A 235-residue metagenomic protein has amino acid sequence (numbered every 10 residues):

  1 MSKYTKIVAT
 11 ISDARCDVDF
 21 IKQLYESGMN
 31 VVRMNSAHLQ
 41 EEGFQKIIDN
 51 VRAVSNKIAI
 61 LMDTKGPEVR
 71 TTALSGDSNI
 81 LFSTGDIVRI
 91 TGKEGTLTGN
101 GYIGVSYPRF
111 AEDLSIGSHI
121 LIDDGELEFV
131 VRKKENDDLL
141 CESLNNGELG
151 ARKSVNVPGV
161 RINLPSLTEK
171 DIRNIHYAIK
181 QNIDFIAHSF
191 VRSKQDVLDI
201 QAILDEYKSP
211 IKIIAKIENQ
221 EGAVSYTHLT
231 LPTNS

Functional and structural regions predicted by a protein language model:
M1-D13, V18-V31, F44-A53: Charge-biased, low-complexity intrinsically disordered regions
I7-A9, V32-M34, I60-M62, I186 (+1 more regions): Hydrophobic faces of well-ordered beta-strands that scaffold small-molecule active sites in alpha/beta enzyme cores
T10, N35, D63, G117 (+1 more regions): Conserved, mostly hydrophobic/aromatic
S12-A14, A37, K65-P67, V191 (+1 more regions): Active-site beta-loop-alpha junctions enriched in small/polar residues
V18, L39-V51, V191-E206: Active-site-adjacent beta->alpha loops and helix N-cap segments on the catalytic face of soluble alpha/beta enzymes
G66, T71-I175: Beta-strand/loop-dominated core regions that host nucleotide or nucleotide-derived cofactor-binding catalytic loops
P158-S225: Phosphate-binding glycine-rich loops and their immediate beta-loop-alpha structural context
T227-T233: Conserved small/polar residues in nucleotide/adenosyl-binding loops
